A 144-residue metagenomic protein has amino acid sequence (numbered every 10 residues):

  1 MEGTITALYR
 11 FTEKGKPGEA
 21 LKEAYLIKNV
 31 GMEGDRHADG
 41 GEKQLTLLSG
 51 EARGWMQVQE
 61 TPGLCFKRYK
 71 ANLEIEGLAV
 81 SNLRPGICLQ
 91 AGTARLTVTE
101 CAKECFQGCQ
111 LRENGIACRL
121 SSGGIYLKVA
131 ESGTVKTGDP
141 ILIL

Functional and structural regions predicted by a protein language model:
M1-L144: Metal-cofactor-dependent catalytic cores
